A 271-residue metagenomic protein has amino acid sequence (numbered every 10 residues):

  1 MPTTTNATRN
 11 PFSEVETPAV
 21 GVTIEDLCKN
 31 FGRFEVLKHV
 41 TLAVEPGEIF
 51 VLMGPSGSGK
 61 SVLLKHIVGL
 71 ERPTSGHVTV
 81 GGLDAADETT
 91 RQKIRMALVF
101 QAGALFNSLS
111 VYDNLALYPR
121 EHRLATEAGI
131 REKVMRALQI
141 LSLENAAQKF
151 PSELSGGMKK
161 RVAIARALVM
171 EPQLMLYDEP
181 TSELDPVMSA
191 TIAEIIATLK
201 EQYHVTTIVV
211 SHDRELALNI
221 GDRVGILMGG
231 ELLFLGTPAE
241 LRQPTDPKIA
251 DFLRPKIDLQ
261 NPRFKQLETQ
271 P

Functional and structural regions predicted by a protein language model:
M53-P55: The feature captures the beta-strand-to-loop junction immediately N-terminal to the Walker
V68: Helix-to-loop junction immediately C-terminal to a conserved catalytic motif
D84-A97, E121, E127-A128, L241-T245: ABC ATPase NBD coupling module
E127-N145: Conserved ABC ATPase "signature" region
F150-L154, M158: Conserved ABC ATPase signature
V169-Q173: A short, proline-enriched helix->beta-strand linker immediately N-terminal to the Walker B motif in ABC-type P-loop
M175-D178: Catalytic Walker B motif of ABC-type/P-loop ATPase nucleotide-binding domains
